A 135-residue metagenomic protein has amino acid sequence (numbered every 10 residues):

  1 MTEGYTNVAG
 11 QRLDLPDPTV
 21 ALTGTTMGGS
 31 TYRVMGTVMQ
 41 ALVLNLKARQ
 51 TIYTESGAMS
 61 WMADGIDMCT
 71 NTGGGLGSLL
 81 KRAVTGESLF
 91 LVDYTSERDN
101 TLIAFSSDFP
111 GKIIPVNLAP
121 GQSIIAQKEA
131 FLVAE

Functional and structural regions predicted by a protein language model:
M1-E135: Composition-driven recognition of glycine/serine/threonine/acidic- and proline-rich low-complexity segments and repeats
